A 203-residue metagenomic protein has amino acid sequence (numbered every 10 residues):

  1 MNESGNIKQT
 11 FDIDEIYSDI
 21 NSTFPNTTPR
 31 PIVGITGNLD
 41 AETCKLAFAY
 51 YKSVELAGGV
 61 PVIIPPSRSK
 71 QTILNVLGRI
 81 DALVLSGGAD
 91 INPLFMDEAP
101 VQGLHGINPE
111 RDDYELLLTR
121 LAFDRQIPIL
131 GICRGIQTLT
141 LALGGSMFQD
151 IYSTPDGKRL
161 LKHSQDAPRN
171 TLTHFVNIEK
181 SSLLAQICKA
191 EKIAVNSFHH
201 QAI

Functional and structural regions predicted by a protein language model:
M1-I132, L141, F148, Y152-A194: N-terminal beta1-alpha1 cap of cysteine-dependent amidohydrolase-like domains
I136: The feature captures the ABC ATPase H-loop/switch
N196-H200: A glycine-rich beta-turn/hairpin centered on an aromatic-Pro dipeptide
